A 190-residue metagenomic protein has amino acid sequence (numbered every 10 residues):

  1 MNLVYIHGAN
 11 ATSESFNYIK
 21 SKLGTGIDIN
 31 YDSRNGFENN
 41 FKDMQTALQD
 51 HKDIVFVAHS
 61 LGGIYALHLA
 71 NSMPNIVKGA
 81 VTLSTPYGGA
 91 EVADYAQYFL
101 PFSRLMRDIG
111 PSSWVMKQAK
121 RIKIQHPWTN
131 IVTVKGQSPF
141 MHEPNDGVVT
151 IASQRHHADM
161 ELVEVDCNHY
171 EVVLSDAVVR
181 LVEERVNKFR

Functional and structural regions predicted by a protein language model:
L3-H7, E14, L23-P127, S138-P139 (+1 more regions): Serine-dependent carboxylesterase/thioesterase catalytic core of lipase-like alpha/beta-hydrolase/SGNH enzymes
A11, K123-R190: C-terminal catalytic-base region of ester-bond hydrolases, centering on the histidine of the charge-relay
